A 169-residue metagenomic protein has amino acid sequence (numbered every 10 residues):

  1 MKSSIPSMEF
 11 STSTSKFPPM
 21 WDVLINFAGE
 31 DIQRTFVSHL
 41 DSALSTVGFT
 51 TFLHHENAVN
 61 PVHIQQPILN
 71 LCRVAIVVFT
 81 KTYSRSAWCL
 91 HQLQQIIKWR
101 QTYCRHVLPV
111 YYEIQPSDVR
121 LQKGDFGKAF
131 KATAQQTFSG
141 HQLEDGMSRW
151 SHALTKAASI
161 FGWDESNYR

Functional and structural regions predicted by a protein language model:
M1-V74, R105: Conserved N-terminal substructure of TIR/SEFIR domains
S45-V47, P61-Y168: Cross-kingdom TIR/SEFIR domain
